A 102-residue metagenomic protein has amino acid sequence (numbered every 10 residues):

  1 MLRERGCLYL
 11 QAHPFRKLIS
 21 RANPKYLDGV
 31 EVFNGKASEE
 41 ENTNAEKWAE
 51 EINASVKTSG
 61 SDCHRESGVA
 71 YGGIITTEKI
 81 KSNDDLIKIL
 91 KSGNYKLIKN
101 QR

Functional and structural regions predicted by a protein language model:
M1: S-adenosyl-L-methionine-dependent methyltransferase catalytic core, i.e., the SAM/SAH-binding region
L8, F15-R102: Charged catalytic cores and adjacent phosphate/nucleic-acid-binding surfaces used for phosphate/nucleic-acid chemistry
